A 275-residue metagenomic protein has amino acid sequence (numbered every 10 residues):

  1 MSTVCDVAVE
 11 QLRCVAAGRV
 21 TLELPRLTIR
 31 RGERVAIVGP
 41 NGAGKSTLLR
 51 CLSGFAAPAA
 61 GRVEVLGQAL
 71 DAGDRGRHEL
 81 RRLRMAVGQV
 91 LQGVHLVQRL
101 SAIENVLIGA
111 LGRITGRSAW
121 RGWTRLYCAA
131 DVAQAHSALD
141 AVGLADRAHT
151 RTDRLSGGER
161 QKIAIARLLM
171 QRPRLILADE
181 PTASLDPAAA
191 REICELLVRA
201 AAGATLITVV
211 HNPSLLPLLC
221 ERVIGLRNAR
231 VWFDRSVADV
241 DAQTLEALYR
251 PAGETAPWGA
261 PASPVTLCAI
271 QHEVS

Functional and structural regions predicted by a protein language model:
V38-P40: The feature captures the beta-strand-to-loop junction immediately N-terminal to the Walker
S53: Helix-to-loop junction immediately C-terminal to a conserved catalytic motif
L70-G88, T124-C128: ABC ATPase NBD coupling module
L107, I114-R147: Conserved ABC ATPase "signature" region
R151-L155, E159: Conserved ABC ATPase signature
I176-D179: Catalytic Walker B motif of ABC-type/P-loop ATPase nucleotide-binding domains
A190-A202: Helical segment within the ABC ATPase nucleotide-binding domain
